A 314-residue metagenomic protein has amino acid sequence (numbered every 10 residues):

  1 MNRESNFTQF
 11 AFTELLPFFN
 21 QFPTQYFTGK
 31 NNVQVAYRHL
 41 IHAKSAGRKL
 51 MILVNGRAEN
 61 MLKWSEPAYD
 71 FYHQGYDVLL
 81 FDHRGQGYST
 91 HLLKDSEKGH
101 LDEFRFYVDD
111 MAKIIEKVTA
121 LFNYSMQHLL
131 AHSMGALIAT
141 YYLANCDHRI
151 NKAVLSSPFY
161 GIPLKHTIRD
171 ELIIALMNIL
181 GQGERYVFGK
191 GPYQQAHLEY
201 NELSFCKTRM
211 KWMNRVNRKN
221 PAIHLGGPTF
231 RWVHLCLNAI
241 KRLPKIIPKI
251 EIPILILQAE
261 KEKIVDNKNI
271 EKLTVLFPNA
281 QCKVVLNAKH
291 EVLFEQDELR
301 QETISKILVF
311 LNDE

Functional and structural regions predicted by a protein language model:
M1-G29, V33-A43: An N-terminal hydrophobic leader/cap segment in hydrolases
L53-E59: Active-site glycine-rich loops that stabilize anionic/oxyanionic intermediates across multiple enzyme folds
M61, A68-K94: Conserved alpha/beta-hydrolase
G99-T119: Alpha/beta-hydrolase active-site loop
M134, I138-H224: Alpha/beta-hydrolase-fold enzymes
I250, I256-Q258, E262: Short beta-strand/loop motif that positions the catalytic acidic residue of the alpha/beta-hydrolase fold
K263-N269: Conserved alpha/beta-hydrolase "acid-adjacent" motif
A280-Q281, L286-E314: Catalytic active-site module of serine/aspartate enzymes centered on a nucleophile-bearing elbow/loop
